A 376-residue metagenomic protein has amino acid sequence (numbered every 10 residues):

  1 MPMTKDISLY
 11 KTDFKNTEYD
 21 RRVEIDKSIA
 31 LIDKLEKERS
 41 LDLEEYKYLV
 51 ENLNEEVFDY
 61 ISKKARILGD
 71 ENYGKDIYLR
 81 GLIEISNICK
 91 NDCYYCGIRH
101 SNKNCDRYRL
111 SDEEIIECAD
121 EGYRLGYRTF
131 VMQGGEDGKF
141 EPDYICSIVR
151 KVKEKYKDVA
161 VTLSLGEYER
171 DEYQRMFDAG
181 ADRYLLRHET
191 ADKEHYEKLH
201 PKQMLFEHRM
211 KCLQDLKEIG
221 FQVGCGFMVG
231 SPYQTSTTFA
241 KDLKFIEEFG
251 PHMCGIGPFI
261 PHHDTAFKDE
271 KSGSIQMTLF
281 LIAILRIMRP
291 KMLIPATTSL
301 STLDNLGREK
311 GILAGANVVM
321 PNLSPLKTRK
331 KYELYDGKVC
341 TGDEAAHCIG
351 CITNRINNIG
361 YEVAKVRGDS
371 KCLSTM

Functional and structural regions predicted by a protein language model:
M1-N54, E247-M376: Auxiliary Fe-S-binding modules of radical SAM enzymes
E38, A65, C93, M132 (+5 more regions): Conserved, mostly hydrophobic/aromatic
S40-I77: An N-cap/entry alpha-helix motif that binds or orients negatively charged groups
I67, E71-E113: Canonical Radical SAM [4Fe-4S] cluster-binding loop centered on the CxxxCxxC motif and its immediate flanking residues
R80-I83, K103, V131-P142, E194 (+2 more regions): Glycine-rich, proline-tolerant flexible connector loops at the mouths of alpha/beta enzymes
H100-I115, G122-D143, V149-L213, Q222-V229 (+1 more regions): Core AdoMet radical
F140-L165, L205-Q222, E270-M292, E344-I356: Alpha-helix-loop-beta-strand connector modules within alpha/beta enzyme cores
E169-M176, P232-I246, T302-L313: Catalytic cores of alpha/beta
